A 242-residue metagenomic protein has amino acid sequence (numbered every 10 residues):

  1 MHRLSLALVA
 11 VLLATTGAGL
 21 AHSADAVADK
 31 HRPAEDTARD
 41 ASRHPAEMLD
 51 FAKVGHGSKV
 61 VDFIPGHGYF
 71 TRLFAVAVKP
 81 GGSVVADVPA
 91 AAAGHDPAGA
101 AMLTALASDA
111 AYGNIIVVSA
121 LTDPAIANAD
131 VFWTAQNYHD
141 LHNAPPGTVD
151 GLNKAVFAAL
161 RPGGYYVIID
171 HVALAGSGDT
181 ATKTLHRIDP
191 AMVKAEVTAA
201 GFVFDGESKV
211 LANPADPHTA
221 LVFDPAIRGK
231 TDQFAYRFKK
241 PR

Functional and structural regions predicted by a protein language model:
A24-F51, G55: Class I SAM-dependent methyltransferase Rossmann-like catalytic core, especially the SAM/SAH-binding loop
H56-G66: Conserved class I S-adenosyl-L-methionine
A75-V76, T148-P162: A short glycine-rich, Lys/Arg-flanked "PGG" loop and its adjoining helix->strand segment in the class I
V84, G163-H171: Conserved beta-strand signature within the Rossmann-like core of class I S-adenosyl-L-methionine
D96-D123: S-adenosyl-L-methionine
D123-F132: A short acidic, Gly/Pro-enriched loop at the edge of an enzyme's catalytic core that lines a small-molecule cofactor
D179-D205: Conserved Class I S-adenosyl-L-methionine
A215-R242: Core SAM-dependent methyltransferase catalytic element
